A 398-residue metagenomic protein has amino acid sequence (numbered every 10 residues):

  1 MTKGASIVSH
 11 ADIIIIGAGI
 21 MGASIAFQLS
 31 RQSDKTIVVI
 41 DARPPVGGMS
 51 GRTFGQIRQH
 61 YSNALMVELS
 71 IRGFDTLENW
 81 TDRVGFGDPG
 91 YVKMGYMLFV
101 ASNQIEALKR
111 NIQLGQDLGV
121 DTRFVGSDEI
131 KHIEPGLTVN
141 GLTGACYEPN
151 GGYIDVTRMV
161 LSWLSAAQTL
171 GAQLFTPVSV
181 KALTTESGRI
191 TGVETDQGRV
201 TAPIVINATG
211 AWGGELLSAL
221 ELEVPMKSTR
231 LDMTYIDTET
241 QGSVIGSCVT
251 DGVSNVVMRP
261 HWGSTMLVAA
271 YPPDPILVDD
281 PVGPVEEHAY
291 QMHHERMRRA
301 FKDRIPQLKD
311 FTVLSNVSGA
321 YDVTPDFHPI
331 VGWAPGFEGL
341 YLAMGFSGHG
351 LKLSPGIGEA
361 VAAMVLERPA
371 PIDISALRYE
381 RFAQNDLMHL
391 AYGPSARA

Functional and structural regions predicted by a protein language model:
I7-M21, V38: Beta1/beta-strand and adjacent pyrophosphate-binding region of the FAD-binding site in flavoprotein oxidoreductases
S30-S50: Glycine-rich FAD pyrophosphate-binding loop
F54-I133, N255-V257: Dinucleotide-binding Rossmann-like beta1-alpha1 core, especially the glycine-rich loop that anchors the ADP
E68-I71, L98-A107, C146-S165, F175 (+1 more regions): Short beta-strand to alpha-helix junction loop
C146-P203: Helical element adjacent to the flavin cofactor pocket in flavoenzyme catalytic cores
V156, R299-A398: C-terminal catalytic lobe of FAD-dependent flavoproteins
R199-I245: Central helical "cap/lid" subdomain
E223-P225, T238-G339: Active-site lid/adjacent beta-loop-alpha segment flanking the redox-cofactor pocket in flavoenzymes
